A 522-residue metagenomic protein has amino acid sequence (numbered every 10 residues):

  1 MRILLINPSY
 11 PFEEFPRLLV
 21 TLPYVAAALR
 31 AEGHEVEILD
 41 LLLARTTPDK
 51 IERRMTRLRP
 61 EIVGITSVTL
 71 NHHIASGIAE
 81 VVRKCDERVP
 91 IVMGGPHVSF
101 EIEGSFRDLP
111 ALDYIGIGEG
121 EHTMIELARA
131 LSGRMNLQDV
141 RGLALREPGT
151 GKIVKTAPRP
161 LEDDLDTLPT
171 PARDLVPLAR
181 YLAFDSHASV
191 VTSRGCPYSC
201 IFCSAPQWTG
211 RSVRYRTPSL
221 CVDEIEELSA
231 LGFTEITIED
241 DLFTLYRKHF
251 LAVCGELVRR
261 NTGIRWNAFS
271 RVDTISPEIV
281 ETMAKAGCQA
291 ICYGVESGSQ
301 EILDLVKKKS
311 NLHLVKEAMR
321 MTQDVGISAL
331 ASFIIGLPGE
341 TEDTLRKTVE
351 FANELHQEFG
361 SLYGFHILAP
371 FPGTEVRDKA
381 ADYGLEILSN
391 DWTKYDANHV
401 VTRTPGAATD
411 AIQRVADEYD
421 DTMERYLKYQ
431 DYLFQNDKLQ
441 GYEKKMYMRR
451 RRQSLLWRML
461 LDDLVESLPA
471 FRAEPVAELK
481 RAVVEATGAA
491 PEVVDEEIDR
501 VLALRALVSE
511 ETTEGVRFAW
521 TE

Functional and structural regions predicted by a protein language model:
R2-L4, S9-P11, V140, R146-T192 (+2 more regions): N-terminal [4Fe-4S]-dependent radical SAM core
R2-P8, E14, A31, E35 (+4 more regions): Radical SAM enzyme core and accessory elements
N7, I38-R45, T66, Q207 (+2 more regions): Residue-level recognition of beta-strand->loop/alpha-helix junctions
Y10-V20, S67-H72: A short, glycine/small-residue-rich beta-strand->loop->alpha-helix junction that serves as a flexible
F12-E13, I102, Y198, K248 (+5 more regions): Flexible glycine/acidic-rich beta-alpha junction loops that bind and position SAM and/or redox cofactors in anaerobic
A28-E162, G373: Glycine-rich beta-alpha loop elements in corrinoid/cobalamin-binding modules across cobalamin-dependent enzymes
G104-F106, G339-E354: Catalytic cores of alpha/beta
D166, T170-L330, I335-L337, T344 (+1 more regions): Radical SAM [4Fe-4S] cluster-binding motif and immediate context
